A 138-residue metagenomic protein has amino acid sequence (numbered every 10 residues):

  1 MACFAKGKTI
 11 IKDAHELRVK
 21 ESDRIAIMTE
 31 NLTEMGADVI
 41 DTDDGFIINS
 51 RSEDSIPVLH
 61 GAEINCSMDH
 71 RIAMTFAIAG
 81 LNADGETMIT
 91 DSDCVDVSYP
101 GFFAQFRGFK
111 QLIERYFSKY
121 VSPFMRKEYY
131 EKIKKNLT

Functional and structural regions predicted by a protein language model:
M1-T138: Short, structured segments at the rim of ligand-binding sites
